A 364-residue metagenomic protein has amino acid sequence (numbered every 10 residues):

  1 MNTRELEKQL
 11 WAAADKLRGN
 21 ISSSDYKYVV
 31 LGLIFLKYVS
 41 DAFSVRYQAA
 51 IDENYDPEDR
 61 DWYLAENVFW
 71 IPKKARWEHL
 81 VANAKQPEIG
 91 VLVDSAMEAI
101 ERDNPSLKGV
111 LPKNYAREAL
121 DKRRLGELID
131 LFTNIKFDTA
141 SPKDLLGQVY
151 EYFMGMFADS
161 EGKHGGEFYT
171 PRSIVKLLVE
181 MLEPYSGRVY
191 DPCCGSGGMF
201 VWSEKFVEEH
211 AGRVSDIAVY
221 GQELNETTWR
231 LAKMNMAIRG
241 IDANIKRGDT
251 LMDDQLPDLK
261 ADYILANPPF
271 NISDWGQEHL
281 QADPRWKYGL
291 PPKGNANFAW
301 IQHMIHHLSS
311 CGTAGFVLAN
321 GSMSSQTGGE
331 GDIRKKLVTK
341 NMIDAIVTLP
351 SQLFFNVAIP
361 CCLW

Functional and structural regions predicted by a protein language model:
M1-Y185, N244-Q255, T348-S351: Non-catalytic, mostly N-terminal accessory regions of nucleic-acid modification and defense proteins
N2, L120, S141, T170 (+4 more regions): Catalytic cores of large soluble enzymes that bind and process phosphate-bearing ligands
Q9, K16, Y26-Y38, L178 (+2 more regions): Conserved Class I SAM-dependent methyltransferase catalytic core
W11, F43, P72, W77 (+9 more regions): Tryptophan-centered motif/residue detector
K37-A50, F157, V207, A211 (+4 more regions): A generic secondary-structure signal for well-formed alpha-helical elements
D61, D253-P257, P269, H306-H307 (+1 more regions): A general structural signal for short secondary-structure junctions and capping/turn motifs
H164-A266, N271-W275, L280-W286, F298 (+2 more regions): Conserved S-adenosyl-L-methionine
K287-P291: A detector for short, charged/polar N-terminal pre-domain segments
